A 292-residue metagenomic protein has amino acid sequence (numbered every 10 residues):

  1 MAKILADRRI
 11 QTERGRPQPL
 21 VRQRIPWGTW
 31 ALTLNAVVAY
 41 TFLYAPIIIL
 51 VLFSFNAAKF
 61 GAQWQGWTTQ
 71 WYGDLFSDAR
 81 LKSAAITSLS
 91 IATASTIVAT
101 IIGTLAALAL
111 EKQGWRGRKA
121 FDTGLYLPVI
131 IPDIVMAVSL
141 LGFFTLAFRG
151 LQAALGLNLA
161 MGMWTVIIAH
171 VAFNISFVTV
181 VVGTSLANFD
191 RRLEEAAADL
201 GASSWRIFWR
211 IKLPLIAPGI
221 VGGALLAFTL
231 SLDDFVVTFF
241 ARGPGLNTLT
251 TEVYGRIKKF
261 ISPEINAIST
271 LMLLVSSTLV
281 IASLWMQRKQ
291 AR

Functional and structural regions predicted by a protein language model:
M1-V37, A282-R292: Transmembrane alpha-helical segments of polytopic membrane transport and secretion proteins
I4, R22-G28, K59, W71-L81 (+2 more regions): Interhelical loop and adjacent transmembrane-helix boundary motif in polytopic membrane transport permeases
P17-Q23, F60-Q65, T69, D74 (+4 more regions): Membrane-interfacial helix termini and adjacent extracytoplasmic/periplasmic loops of multi-pass transporters
L20-W27, A94-L125, G142-L146, R192 (+2 more regions): Transmembrane-helix boundary motif in ABC transporter permease subunits
L34-I47, L127, T165, A172 (+2 more regions): Transmembrane alpha-helices
Y44-K59, T87, A137-A154, L225-L230 (+3 more regions): A structural signal for multi-pass alpha-helical bundles of membrane permease subunits that mediate small-molecule
K82, I86, S90-I102, A106 (+4 more regions): Hydrophobic alpha-helical transmembrane segments of multipass integral membrane proteins, especially permease/channel
A85, L110, L127, R192-L200 (+1 more regions): Short hydrophobic faces within alpha-helices
